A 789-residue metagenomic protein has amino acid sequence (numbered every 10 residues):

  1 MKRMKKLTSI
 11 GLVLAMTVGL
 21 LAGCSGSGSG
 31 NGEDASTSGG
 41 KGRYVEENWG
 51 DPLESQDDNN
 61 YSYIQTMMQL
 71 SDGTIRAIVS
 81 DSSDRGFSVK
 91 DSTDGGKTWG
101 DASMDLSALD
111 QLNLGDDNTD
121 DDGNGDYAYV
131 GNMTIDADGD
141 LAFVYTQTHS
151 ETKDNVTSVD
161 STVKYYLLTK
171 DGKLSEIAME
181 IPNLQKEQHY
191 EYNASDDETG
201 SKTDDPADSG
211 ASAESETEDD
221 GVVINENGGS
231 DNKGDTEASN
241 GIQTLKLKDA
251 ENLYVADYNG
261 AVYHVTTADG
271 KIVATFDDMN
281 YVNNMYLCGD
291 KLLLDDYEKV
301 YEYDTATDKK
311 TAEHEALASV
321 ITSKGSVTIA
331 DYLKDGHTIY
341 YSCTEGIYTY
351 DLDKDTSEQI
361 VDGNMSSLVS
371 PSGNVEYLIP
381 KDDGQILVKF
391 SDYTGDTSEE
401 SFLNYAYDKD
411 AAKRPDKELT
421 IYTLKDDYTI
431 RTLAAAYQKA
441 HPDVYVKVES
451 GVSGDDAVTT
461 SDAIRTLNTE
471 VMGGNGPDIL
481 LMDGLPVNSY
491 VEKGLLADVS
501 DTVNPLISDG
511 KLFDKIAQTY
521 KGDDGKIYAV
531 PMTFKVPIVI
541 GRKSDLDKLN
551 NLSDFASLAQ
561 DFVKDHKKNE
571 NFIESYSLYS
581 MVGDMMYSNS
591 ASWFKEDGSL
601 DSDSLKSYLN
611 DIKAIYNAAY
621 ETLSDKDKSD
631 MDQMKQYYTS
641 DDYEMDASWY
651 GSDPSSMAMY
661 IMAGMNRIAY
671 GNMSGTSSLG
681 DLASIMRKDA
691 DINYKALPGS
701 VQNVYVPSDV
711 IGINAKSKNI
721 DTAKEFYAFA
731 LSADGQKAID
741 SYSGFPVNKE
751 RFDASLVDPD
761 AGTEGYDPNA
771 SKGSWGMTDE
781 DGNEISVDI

Functional and structural regions predicted by a protein language model:
G19-G23: C-terminal motif of bacterial Sec signal peptides marking the signal peptidase cleavage site
S25-D91, W99, D110, L114-D116 (+6 more regions): Conserved N-terminal structural module of periplasmic/extracytoplasmic solute-binding proteins
S103-G125, I177-D205, G210, E218-T236 (+3 more regions): Surface-exposed loop and turn segments in beta-propeller and other repeat-based domains that flank or scaffold
T394-S398, Y405-K413, Y428, D709-I789: Mature extracytoplasmic/periplasmic domains
Y445-L512, K526, A658-I668, S684-M686: Extracytoplasmic "Venus flytrap"/periplasmic binding protein-like
G484-I538, S553-S557, D689-P698: Hinge/lid segment of periplasmic solute-binding proteins
K521-D642, A715-D721: Helix-loop-helix "hinge/cap" segment bordering the ligand-binding cleft or interdomain interface
N617-D721, A761-G765: Extracytoplasmic/periplasmic substrate-binding proteins
